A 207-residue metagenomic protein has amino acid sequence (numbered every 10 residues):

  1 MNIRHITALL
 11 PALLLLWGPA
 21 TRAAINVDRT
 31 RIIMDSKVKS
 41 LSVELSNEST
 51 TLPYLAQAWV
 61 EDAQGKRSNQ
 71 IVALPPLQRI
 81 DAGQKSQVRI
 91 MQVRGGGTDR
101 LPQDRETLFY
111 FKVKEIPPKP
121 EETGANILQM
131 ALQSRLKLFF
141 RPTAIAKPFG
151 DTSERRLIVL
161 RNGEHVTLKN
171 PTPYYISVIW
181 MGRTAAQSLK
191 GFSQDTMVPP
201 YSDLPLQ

Functional and structural regions predicted by a protein language model:
M1-L10: Bacterial N-terminal signal peptides that target proteins for export
N2, L160-Q207: Intrinsically disordered, low-complexity segments enriched in serine, threonine, and glycine
G18-A20: N-terminal signal peptide c-region/cleavage motif recognized by signal peptidases
R22-S46, K147-R161: Beta-sheet-dominated interaction scaffolds and their linkers
L41-N47, I90, F109-K114, H165-N170: Buried hydrophobic-core signal for structured, non-transmembrane domains
E48-K66, P171-S188: Short acidic, flexible loop segments centered on an aromatic residue
R67-T98, A186-Q207: Intrinsically disordered, low-complexity Pro/Gly/Ser/Thr-rich segments with frequent PxxP/GP/PP motifs and embedded
G95-I145: Terminal connector regions
